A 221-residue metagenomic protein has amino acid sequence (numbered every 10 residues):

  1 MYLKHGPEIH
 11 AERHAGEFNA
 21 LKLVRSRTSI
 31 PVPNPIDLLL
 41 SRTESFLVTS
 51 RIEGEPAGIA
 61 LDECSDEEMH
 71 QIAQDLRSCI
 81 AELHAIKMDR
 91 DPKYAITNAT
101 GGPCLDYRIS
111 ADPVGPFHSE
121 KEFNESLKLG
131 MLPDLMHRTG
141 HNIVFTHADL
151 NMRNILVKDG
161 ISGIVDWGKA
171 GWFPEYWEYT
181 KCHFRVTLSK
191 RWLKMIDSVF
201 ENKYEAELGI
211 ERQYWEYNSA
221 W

Functional and structural regions predicted by a protein language model:
M1-S110: ATP-binding pocket architecture of kinase catalytic cores
L40, E53, M152, K169-A170: Short, glycine/acidic-enriched loop or turn micro-motifs at the edges of active sites
A111-F123: Alpha-helix N-cap recognition
L129-N142: ATP-dependent phospho-/nucleotidyl transfer catalytic cores
G140, V144-F145, K158-E207: Active-site Asp-x-Gly
F145-H147, M152: Catalytic-loop of the protein kinase fold
E201-W221: Long, acidic serine/threonine- and proline-rich intrinsically disordered regions
